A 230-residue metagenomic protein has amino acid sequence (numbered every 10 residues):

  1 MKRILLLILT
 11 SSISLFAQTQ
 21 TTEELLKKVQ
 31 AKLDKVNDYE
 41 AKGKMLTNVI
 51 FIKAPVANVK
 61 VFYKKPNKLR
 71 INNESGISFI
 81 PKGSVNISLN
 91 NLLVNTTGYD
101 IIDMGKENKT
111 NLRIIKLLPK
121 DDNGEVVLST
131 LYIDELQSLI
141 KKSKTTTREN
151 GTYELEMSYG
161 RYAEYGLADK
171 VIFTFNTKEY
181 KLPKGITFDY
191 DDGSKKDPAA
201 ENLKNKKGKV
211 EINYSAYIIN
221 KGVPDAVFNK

Functional and structural regions predicted by a protein language model:
I4-L15: Sec-dependent N-terminal signal peptides
T19-K35, K42-M45, K53, N67-L139 (+4 more regions): Flexible, processing/modification-adjacent segments and terminal tails in exported/periplasmic/extracellular proteins
E40-G43, A54-V56, I71, K170-F175 (+1 more regions): Extended beta-sheet lipid-handling architectures
G43-N48, K60-V61: N-terminal Sec/ER secretory leader and immediately downstream segment of secreted/extracellular precursors
N48-I50, K178: Sequence/structural signature of outer-membrane beta-barrel proteins
N58-N67: Short secondary-structure subsegments characteristic of cysteine-rich extracellular domains
N111-F228: Gly/Pro-enriched, hydrophobic low-complexity segments that function as extracytoplasmic propeptides/linkers
